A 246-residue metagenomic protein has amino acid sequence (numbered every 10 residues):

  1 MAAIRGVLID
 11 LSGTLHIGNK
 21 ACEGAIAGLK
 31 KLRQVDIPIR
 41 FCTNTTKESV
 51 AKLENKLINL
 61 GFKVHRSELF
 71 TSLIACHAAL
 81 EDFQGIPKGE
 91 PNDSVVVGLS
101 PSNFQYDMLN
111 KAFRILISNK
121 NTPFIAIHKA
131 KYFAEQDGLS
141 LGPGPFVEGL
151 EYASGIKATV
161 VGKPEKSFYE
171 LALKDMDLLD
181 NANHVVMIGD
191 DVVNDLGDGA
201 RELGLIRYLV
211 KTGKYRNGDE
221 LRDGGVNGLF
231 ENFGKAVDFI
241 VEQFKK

Functional and structural regions predicted by a protein language model:
A2-L11, H16-V35, E48-S67, A78-K246: Asp-based, Mg2+/Mn2+-dependent phosphohydrolase catalytic module
T45: Conserved phosphate/oxyanion-binding catalytic-loop motifs
F70-C76: Active-site neighborhood for divalent-cation/phosphate handling
